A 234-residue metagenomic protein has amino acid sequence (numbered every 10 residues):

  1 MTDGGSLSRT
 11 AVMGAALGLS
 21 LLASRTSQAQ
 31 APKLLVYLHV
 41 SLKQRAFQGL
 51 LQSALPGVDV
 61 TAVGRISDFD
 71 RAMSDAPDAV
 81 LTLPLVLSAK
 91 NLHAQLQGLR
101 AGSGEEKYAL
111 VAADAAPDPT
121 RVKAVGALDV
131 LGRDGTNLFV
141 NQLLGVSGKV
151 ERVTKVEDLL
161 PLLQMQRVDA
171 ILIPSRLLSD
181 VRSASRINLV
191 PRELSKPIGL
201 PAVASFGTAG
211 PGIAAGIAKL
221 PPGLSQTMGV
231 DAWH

Functional and structural regions predicted by a protein language model:
T2-A29: N-terminal export signals
Q30-A89: Extracytoplasmic small-molecule ligand-binding "clamshell" domains of the periplasmic binding protein/Venus flytrap
A31-Y37, A101-V111, A184-G223, D231-H234: Periplasmic-binding protein-like
K33-S53, K107-L159, R176, G212: Bilobed "Venus flytrap"/periplasmic-binding protein-like clamshell domains and structurally analogous long
V58-A62, V150, L189-P191: Generic structural signal for residues in well-ordered beta-strands
G64-R121, L131-R133: Acidic, polar ligand-binding/catalytic clefts
S67-A72, D158-L162, V168: Short, hydrophobic alpha-helical packing/hinge segments within bilobed ligand-binding/sensory domains
L81-L92, Q164-K196: A ligand-binding cleft/hinge motif common to bilobed small-molecule-binding domains
